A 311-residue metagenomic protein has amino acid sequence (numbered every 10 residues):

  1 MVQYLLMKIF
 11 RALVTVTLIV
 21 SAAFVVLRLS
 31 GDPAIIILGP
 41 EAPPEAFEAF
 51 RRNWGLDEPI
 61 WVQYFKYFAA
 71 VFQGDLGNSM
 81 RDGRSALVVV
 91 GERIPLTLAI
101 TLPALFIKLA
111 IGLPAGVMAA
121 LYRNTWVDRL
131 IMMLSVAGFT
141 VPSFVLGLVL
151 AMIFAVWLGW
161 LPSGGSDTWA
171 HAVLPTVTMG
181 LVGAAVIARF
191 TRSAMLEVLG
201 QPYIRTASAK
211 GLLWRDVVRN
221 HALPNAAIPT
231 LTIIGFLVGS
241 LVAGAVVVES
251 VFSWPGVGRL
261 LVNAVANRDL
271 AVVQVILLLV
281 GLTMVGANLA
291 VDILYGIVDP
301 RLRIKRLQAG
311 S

Functional and structural regions predicted by a protein language model:
V2-Y4, V16, V88-V127, S143 (+1 more regions): Alpha-helical transmembrane segments of integral membrane proteins, especially multi-pass inner/plasma-membrane
L6-K8, L13, L150: Hydrophobic alpha-helical segments of polytopic membrane proteins
A12, P43, V136, M152 (+3 more regions): Residue-level recognition of pore/gate-forming positions within transmembrane alpha-helices of multi-pass
T15-F65, A155-L174: Hydrophobic alpha-helical transmembrane segments of membrane transport/permease proteins and related membrane-embedded
A42-D75, A172-V173, I204, S253-A264 (+1 more regions): Short hydrophobic, aromatic-rich alpha-helical segments embedded in or entering the lipid bilayer of multi-pass
D57-L113: An internal, D/E-rich "acidic patch" concept
G138-L146: A hydrophobic, multi-pass inner-membrane permease signature
